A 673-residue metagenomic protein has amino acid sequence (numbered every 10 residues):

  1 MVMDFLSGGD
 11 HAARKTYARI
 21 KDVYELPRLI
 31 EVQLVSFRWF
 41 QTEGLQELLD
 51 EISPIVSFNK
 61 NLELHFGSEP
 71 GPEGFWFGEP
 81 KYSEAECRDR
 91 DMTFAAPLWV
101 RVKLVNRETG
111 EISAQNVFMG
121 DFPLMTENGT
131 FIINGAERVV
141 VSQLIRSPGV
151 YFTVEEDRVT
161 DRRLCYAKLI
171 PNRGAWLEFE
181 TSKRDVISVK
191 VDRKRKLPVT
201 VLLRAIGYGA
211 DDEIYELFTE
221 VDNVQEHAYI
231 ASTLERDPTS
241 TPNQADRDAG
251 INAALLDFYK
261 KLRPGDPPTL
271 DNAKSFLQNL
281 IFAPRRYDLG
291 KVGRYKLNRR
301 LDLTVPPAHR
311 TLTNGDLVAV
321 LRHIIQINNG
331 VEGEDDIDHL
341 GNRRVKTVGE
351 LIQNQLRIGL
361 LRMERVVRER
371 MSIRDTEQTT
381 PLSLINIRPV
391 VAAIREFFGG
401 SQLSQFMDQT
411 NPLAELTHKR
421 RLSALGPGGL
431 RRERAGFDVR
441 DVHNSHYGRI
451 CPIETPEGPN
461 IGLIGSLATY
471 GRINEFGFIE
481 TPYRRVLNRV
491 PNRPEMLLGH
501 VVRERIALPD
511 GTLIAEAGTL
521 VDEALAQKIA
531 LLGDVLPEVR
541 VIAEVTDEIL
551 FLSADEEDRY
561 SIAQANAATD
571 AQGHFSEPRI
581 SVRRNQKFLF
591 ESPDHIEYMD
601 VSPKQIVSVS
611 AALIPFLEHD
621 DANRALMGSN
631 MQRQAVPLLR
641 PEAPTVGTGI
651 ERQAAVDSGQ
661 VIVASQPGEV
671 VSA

Functional and structural regions predicted by a protein language model:
M1-S423, G428-G429, A468-L639: N-terminal non-catalytic structural scaffold regions of very large proteins
E84-D91, S658, V670-A673: Single-stranded nucleic-acid-binding OB-fold domains
E86, M119, T126-G129, D438-V439 (+4 more regions): Short beta-alpha junctions and helix-cap segments that line functional grooves
S113, R421-P452, V646-S665: Flexible, glycine/threonine-enriched loop-and-boundary segments that flank and lead into catalytic domains of large
M125, S445, T455, A515 (+2 more regions): Short, well-ordered loop/turn sites that connect or cap secondary structure elements
A392, D408, G462, D522 (+1 more regions): Generic structural motif
A643: Segments forming glycine/polar-rich beta-alpha architectures that bind adenosine-containing cofactors
